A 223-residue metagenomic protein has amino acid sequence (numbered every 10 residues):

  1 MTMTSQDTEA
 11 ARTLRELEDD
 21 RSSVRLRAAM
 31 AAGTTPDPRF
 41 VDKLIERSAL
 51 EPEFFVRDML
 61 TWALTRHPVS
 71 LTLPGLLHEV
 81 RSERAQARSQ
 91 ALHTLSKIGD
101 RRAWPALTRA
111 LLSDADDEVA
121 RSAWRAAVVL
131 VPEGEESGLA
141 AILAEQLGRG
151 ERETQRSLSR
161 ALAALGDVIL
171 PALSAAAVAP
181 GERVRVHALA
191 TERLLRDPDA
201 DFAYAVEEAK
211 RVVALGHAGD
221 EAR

Functional and structural regions predicted by a protein language model:
M1-Q6, R15, S22-D37, E46 (+9 more regions): Structural detector for internal amphipathic alpha-helices that build alpha-solenoid repeat scaffolds
R12-E16, K43-P52, G75-E83, A106-D114 (+3 more regions): Alpha-solenoid HEAT/Armadillo-like helical repeat scaffolds in large eukaryotic proteins
E136: Active-site glycine/GP-rich loop and adjacent strand/helix microenvironment that borders small-molecule binding pockets
L139: Conserved serine/cysteine hydrolase catalytic core
D197-R223: Terminal, low-structured helical/coil segments at or just beyond the last alpha-helical repeat
